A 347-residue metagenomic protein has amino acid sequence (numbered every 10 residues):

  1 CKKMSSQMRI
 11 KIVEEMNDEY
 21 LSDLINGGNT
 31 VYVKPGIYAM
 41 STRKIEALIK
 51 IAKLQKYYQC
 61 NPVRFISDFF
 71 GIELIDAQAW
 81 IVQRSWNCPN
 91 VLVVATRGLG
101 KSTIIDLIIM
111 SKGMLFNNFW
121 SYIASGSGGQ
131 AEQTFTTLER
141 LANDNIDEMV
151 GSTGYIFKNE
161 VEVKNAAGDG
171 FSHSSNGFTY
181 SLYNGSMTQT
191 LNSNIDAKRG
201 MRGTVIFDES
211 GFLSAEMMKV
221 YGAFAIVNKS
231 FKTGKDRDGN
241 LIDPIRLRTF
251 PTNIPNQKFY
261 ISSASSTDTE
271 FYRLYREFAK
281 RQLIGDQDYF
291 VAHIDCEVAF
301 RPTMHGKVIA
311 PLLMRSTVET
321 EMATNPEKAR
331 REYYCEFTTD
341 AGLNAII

Functional and structural regions predicted by a protein language model:
C1-N90: Pre-P-loop entry segment of helicase/translocase ATPase cores
N87-I109: Walker A/P-loop
N90-L92, W120-Y122, T204, Q257: Residue-level preference for the first positions of well-ordered beta-strands
G98, G126, S263: Conserved H-loop
I108-K112, T134: Hydrophobic residues on the short alpha-helix immediately C-terminal to a glycine-rich phosphate/catalytic loop
F119-L191, I347: Conserved nucleotide-state-sensing and coupling region of NTP-binding domains
G168-N228: Conserved RecA-like ASCE ATPase "motif II neighborhood" in helicase/translocase motors
E216-I347: Non-catalytic, compositionally simple segments
